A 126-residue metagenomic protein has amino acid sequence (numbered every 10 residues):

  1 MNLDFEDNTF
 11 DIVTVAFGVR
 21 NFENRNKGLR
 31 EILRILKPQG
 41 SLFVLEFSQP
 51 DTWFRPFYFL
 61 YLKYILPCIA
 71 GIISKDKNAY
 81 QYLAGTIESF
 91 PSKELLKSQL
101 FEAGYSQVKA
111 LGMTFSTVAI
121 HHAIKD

Functional and structural regions predicted by a protein language model:
M1-V13: A short acidic, Gly/Pro-enriched loop at the edge of an enzyme's catalytic core that lines a small-molecule cofactor
D11-R25, S48: A short SAM/SAH-binding and catalytic strip from SAM-dependent methyltransferases
V19, F47-T52, S74, F115: Short "lid" loop at the C-terminus of a central beta-strand within the Rossmann-like core of SAM-dependent
E23, K37, K125: Short conserved AdoMet
N26-S41: A short glycine-rich, Lys/Arg-flanked "PGG" loop and its adjoining helix->strand segment in the class I
S41-A70: Conserved class I S-adenosyl-L-methionine
I73-Y80, T86-A103: Short alpha-helix
K97, F101-D126: Core SAM-dependent methyltransferase catalytic element
